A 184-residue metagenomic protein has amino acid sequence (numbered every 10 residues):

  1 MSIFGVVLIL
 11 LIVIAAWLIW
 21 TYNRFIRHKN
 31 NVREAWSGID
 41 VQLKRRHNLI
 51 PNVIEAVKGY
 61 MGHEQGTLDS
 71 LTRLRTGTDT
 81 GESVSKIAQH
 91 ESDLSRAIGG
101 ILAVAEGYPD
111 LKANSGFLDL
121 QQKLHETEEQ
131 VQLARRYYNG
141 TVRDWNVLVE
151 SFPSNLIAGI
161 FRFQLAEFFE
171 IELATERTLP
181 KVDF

Functional and structural regions predicted by a protein language model:
S2-F184: A helix-centric hydrophobic-segment signal that preferentially recognizes long, alpha-helical stretches used
